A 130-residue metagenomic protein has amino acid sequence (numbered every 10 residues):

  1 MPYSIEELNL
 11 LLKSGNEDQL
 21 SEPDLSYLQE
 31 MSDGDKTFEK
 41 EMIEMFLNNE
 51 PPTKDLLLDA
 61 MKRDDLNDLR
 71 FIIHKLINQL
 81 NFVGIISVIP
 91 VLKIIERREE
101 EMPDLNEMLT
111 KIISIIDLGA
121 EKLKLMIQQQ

Functional and structural regions predicted by a protein language model:
M1-Q130: Two-component system phosphorelay core
